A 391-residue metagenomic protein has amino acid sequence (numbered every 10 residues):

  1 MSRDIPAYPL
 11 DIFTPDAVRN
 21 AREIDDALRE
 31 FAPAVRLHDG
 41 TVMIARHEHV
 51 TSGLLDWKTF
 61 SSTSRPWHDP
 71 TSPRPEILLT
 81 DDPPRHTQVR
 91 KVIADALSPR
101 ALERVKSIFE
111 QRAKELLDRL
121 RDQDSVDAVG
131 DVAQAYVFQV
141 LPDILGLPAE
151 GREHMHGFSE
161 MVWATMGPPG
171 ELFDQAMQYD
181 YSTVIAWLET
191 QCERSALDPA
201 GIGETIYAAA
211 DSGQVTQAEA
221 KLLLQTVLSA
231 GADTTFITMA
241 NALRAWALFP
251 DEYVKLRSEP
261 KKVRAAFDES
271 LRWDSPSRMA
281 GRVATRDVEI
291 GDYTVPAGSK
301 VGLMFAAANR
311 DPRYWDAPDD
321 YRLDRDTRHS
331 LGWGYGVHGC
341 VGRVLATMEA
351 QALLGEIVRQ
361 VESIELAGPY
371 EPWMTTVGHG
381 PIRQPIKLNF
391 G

Functional and structural regions predicted by a protein language model:
M1-G391: Cytochrome P450
